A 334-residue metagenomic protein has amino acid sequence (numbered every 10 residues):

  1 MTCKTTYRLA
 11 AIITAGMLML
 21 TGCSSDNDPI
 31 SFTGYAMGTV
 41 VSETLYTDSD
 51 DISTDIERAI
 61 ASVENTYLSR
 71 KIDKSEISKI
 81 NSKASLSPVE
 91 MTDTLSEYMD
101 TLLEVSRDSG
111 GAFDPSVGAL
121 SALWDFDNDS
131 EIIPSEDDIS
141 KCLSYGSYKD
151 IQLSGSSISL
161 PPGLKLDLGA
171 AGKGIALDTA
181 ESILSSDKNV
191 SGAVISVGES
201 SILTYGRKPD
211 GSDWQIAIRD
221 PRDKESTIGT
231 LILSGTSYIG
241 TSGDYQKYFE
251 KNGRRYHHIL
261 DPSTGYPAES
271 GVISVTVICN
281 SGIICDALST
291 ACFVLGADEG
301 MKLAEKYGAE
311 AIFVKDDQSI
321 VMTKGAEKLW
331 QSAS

Functional and structural regions predicted by a protein language model:
T2-S334: Mature catalytic core of soluble alpha/beta enzymes
